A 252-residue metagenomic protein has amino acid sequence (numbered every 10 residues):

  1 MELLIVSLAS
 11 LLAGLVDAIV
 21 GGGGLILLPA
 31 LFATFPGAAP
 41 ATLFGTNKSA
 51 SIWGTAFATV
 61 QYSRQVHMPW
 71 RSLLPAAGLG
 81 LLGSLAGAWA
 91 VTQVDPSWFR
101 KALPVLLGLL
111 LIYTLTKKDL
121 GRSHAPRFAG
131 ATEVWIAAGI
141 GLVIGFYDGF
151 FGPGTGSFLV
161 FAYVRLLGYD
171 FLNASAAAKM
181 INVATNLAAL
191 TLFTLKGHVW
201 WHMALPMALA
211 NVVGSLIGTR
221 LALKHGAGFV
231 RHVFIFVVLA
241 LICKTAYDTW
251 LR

Functional and structural regions predicted by a protein language model:
M1-A39, H124-S175: Selected transmembrane alpha-helices and immediately adjacent juxtamembrane segments of polytopic inner-membrane
L3, K48, L103-L107, L111 (+4 more regions): Residues within membrane-spanning alpha-helices of integral membrane proteins, especially the hydrophobic core/packing
A33-T34, T42, T92, K101 (+6 more regions): Transmembrane helix-loop junction
A39-P40, W70, F171, W201: Alpha-helix N-cap/start motif
G45-W98, A102, N186-H232, F236: Selective hydrophobic functional segments
F57-H67, A88, P104-A129, I242-R252: Transmembrane helix exit motif
A86, V143-F151, A189-G197, A204 (+1 more regions): Hydrophobic alpha-helical transmembrane segments in multi-pass integral membrane proteins
